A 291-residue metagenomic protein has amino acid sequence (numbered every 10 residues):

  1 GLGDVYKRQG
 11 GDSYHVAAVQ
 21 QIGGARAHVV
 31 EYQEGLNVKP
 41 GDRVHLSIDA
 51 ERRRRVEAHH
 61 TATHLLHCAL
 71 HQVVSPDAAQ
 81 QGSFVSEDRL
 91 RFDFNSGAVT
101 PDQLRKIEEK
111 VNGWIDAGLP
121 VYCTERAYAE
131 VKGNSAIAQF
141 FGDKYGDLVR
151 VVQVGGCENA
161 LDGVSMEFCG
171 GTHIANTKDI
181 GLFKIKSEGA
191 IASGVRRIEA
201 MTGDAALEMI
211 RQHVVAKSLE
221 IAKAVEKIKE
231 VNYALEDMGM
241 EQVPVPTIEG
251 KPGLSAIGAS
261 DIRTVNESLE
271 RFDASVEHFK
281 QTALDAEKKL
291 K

Functional and structural regions predicted by a protein language model:
G1, E57, T61, E167-F168: Short conserved micro-motifs on helix faces and helix-strand junctions that flank and scaffold key functional residues
L2-Y6: Short, small-residue-biased leader/transition segments that mark boundaries at the very start of proteins
D12-G113, A117-C123, A136, E208 (+2 more regions): Conserved catalytic alpha/beta cores of large enzymes that bind or transform nucleotide phosphates and polynucleotides
S13, D77, T177-L182, K186-K291: Terminal appendage regions of diverse proteins
D77, R89, F94-I191: Non-catalytic interaction/regulatory segments
